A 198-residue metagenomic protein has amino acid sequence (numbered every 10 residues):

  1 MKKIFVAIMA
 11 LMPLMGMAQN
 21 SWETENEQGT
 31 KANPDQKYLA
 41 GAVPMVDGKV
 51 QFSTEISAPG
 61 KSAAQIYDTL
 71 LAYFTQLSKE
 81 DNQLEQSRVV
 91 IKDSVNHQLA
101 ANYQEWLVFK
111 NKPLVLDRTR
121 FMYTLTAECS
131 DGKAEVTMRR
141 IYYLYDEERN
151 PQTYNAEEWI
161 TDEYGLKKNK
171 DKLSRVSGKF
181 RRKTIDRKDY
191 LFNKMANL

Functional and structural regions predicted by a protein language model:
M1-E23: Bacterial Sec-dependent N-terminal signal peptides
Q19-L198: Ser/Thr-rich, low-complexity intrinsically disordered terminal regions
